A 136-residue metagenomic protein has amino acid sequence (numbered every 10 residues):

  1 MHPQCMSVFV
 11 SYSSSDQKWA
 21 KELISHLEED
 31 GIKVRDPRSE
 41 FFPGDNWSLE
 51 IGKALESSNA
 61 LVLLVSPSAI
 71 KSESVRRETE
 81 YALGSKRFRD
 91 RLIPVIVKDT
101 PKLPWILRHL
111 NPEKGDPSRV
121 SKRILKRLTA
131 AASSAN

Functional and structural regions predicted by a protein language model:
M1-L64, L83-R91, I96-K98, R119-N136: Conserved N-terminal substructure of TIR/SEFIR domains
K21-I24, S74-R77, I106-R108: Short amphipathic alpha-helical segments
F42-G44, S72, K102: Generic structural signal for helix capping and beta-alpha/helix-loop junctions
P67-K86: Conserved TIR/SEFIR loop-to-helix hotspot centered on a Trp-containing motif with a nearby acidic residue
T100-L110: Glycine-rich, charge-decorated loop segments at or immediately adjacent to ligand/cofactor-binding or catalytic sites
R108-N111, R127-T129: Short, surface-exposed amphipathic charged segments that create phosphate/polyanion-binding patches used for binding
P112-P117: Short acidic-hydrophobic, aromatic-tinged amphipathic segments that line or gate anion-handling sites
